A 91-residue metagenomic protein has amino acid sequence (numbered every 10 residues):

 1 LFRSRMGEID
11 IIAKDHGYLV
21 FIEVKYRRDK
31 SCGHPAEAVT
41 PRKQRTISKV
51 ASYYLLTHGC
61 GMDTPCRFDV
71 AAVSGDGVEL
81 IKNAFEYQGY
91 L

Functional and structural regions predicted by a protein language model:
R5-G7: Short acidic/glycine-enriched loop/turn segments that link adjacent beta-strands
I9-S31, P35, P41, I47: Conserved catalytic cores of phosphodiester-cleaving nucleases, focusing on short active-site segments
P41-R42, A71: Conserved PRPP/pyrophosphate-binding segment of the phosphoribosyltransferase/PRPP-pathway fold
R42-D63: Arginine/glycine-rich "motif VI" loop of SF2 helicases in the C-terminal RecA-like domain
L56-L91: Domain-level recognition of nuclease-like catalytic cores that cleave nucleotide substrates
